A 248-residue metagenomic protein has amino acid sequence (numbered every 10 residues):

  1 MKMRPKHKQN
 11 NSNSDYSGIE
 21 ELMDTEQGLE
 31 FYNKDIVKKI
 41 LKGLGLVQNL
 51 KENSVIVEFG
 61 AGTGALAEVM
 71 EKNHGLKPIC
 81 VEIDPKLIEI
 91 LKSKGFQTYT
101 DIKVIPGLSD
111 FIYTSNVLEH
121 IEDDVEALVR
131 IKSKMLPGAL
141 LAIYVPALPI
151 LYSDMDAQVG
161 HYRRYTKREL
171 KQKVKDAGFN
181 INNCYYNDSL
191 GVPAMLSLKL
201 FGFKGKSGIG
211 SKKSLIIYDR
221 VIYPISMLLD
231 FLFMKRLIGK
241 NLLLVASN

Functional and structural regions predicted by a protein language model:
M1-S115, V125-L128, I216, L228 (+1 more regions): Conserved N-terminal segment of class I S-adenosyl-L-methionine
E21-M23, L141-R163, K167-K173: Short, glycine-/aromatic-enriched active-site segment of Class I SAM-dependent methyltransferases
L87, P149-L151, L190: Feature marks short, surface-exposed loop/turn motifs that line or immediately flank catalytic pockets and channel
P106, G191-N248: A C-terminal cap/extension of S-adenosyl-L-methionine-dependent methyltransferases that defines the acceptor-substrate
S115-L118, Y144: Residues lining the SAM
V125-L140: A short glycine-rich, Lys/Arg-flanked "PGG" loop and its adjoining helix->strand segment in the class I
F179-S189: Conserved S-adenosyl-L-methionine
